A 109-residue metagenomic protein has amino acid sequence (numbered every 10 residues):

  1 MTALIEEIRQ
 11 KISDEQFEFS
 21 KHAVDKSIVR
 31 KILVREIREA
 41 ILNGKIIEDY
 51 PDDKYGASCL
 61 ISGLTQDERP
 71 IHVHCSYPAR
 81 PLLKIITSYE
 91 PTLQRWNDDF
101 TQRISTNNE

Functional and structural regions predicted by a protein language model:
M1-E109: Ribonuclease/tRNase effector modules and their secretory precursors
